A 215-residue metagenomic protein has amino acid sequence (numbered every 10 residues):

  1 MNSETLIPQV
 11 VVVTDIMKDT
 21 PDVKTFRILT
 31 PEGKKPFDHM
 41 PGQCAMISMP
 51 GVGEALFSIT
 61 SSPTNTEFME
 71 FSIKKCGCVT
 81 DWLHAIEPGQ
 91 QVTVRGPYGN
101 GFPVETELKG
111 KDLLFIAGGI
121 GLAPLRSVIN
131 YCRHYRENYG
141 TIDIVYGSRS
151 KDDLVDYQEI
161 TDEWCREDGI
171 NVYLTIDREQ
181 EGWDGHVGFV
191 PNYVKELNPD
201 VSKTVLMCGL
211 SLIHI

Functional and structural regions predicted by a protein language model:
N2-Q90, S148-S150, R178: Ferredoxin-reductase
E4-T5, C78-I213: FNR/FR-type flavoprotein reductase catalytic core
